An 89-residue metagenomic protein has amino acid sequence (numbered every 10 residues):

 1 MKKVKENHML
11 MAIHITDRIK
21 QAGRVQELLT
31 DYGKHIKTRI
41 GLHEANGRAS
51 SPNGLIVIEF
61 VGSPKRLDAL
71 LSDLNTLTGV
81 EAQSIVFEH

Functional and structural regions predicted by a protein language model:
M1-H89: Long, contiguous binding/interaction regions
